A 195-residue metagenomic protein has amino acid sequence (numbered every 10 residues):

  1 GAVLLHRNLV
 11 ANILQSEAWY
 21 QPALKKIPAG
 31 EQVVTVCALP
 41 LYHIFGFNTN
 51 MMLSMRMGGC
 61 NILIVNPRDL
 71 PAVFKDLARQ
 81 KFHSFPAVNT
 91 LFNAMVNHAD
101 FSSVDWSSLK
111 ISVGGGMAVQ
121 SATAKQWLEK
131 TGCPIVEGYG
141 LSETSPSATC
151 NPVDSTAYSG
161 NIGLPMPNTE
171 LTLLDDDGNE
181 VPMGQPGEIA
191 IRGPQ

Functional and structural regions predicted by a protein language model:
G1-V3: Conserved adenylation A10 loop of the ANL superfamily
R7-N8, T90-N93, M117-A118, P194-Q195: Alpha-helix/helix-capping structural signal
V10-V34, Y42-H83, H98: Conserved AMP-binding/adenylation subdomain of ANL enzymes
G59, R79-A87, V96-A157, E170 (+1 more regions): Gly/Ser/Thr-rich phosphate-binding loop
L164-N168: Short coil-to-beta-strand transition motifs
T172-R192: Conserved beta-loop-beta connector loops within the AMP-binding
